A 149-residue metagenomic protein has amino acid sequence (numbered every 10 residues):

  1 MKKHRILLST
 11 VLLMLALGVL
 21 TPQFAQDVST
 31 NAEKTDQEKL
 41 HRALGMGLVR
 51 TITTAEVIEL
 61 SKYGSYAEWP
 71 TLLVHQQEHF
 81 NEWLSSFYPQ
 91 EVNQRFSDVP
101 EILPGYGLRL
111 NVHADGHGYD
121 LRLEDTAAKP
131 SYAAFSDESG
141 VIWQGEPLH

Functional and structural regions predicted by a protein language model:
M1-T10: Bacterial N-terminal signal peptides that target proteins for export
T10-V19: Bacterial N-terminal signal peptides
P22-D27: Boundary at the C-terminal end of the N-terminal hydrophobic targeting segment
V28-L40, T54-P130, S136, E146-L148: Extracellular/periplasmic head regions of type IV pilus-like filament subunits
E38-V49: Membrane-proximal amphipathic alpha-helices that sit immediately adjacent to an N-terminal transmembrane/signal-anchor
